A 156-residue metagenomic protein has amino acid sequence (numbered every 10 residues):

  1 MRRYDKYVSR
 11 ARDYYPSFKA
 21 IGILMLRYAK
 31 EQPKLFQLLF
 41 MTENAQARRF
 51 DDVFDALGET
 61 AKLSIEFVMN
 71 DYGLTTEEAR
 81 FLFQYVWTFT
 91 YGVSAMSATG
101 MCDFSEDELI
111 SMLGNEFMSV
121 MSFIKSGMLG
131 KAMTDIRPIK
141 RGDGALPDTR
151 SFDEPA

Functional and structural regions predicted by a protein language model:
M1, E31-L35, T60-S64, F89-G92: Amphipathic, well-ordered alpha-helical segments in soluble domains
R2-K34, T76, V86: Hydrophobic alpha-helical connector segments
D5, L26-K30, I65-M69, Y91-A98 (+1 more regions): Short amphipathic alpha-helical interface segments enriched in basic and hydrophobic/aromatic residues, used as
V8-Y15, A47, C102-E106: Short, surface-exposed loop/turn segments at secondary-structure junctions
K30-R48, A95-D103: Amphipathic alpha-helical segments used for helix-helix packing
Q46-G73, R80-Q84, S111-S122: Amphipathic alpha-helical packing segments from all-alpha helical-bundle domains
E77-T99, S111-V120, R137-D143: Hydrophobic alpha-helical segments that form the core of small-molecule binding pockets and/or dimer interfaces
G130-A156: C-terminal regulatory/oligomerization modules of transcriptional regulators
